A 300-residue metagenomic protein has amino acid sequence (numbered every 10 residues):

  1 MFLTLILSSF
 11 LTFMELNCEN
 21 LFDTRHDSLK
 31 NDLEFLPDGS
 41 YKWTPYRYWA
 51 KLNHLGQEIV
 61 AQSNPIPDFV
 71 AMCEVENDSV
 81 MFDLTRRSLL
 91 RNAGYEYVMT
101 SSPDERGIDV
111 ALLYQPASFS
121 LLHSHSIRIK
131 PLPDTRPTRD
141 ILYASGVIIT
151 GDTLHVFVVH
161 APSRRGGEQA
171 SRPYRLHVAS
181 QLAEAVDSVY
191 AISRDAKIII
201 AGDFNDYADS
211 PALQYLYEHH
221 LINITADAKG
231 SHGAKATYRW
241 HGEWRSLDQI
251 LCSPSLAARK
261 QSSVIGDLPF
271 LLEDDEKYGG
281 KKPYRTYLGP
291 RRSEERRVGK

Functional and structural regions predicted by a protein language model:
M1-S9: Sec-dependent N-terminal signal peptides
S8-N92, V98-V110, A179-S180, Y278-Y284: N-terminal, active-site-proximal structural segment of metallo-dependent hydrolase catalytic domains
F13-C18, Y48, L55-M81, L113 (+5 more regions): Active-site beta-strand/loop signature of hydrolases that rely on acidic residues for catalysis
D23-T24, S79-F82, R106-D109, R165-E168 (+2 more regions): Extracytoplasmic/secreted cell-surface and envelope-processing proteins
L29-D32, I149, F157-S171: Active-site His/acidic residue clusters
G39-Y46, I66-M72, M99-T100, K130-L132 (+3 more regions): Second-shell loop/turn segments in exported
V75-A161: Structured beta-strand-rich core segments of catalytic domains in phosphoester-bond hydrolases
E184-I198, N205-K300: Metal-dependent phosphoester-hydrolase catalytic domains
